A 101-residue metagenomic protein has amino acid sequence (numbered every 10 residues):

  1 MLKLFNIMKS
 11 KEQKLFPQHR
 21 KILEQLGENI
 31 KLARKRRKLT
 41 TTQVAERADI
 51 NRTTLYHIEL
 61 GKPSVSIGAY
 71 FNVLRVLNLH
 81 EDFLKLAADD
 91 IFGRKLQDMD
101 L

Functional and structural regions predicted by a protein language model:
M1-P17: Short, intrinsically disordered or compositionally biased N-terminal tails of bacterial proteins
E12-R36: A short, Lys/Arg-rich alpha-helix, primarily the initiator
E28, K38-T40, V65: Residue-level signal for the short linker/turn that defines the boundary of a DNA-recognition helix
R34, A45, L74: The alpha-helix within a helix-turn-helix
K38-Y56: Short alpha-helical DNA-recognition segment
K62-R75: Short, basic-rich loop-to-helix N-cap that marks the start of a DNA-contacting helix
L84-L101: Short, charged recognition helix plus adjacent turn of helix-turn-helix-like nucleic-acid-binding domains
